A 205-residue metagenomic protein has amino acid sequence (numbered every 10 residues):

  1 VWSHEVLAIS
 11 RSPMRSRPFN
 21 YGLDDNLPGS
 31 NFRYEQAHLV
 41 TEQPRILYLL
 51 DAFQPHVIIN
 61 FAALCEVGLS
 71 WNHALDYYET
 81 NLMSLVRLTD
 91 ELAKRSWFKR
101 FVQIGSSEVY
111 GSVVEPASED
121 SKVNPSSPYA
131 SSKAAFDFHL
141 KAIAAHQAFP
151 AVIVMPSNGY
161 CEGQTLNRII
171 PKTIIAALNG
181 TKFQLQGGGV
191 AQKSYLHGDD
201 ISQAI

Functional and structural regions predicted by a protein language model:
V1-G159: N-terminal Rossmann-like NAD(P)+-binding domain of SDR-like oxidoreductases, especially those catalyzing
Q43, L47, G198-Q203: Short, amphipathic alpha-helical "lid/cap" segments that border enzyme active or binding sites
E115, S126-P128, F138-S194, G198-S202: NAD(P)-dependent short-chain dehydrogenase/reductase
